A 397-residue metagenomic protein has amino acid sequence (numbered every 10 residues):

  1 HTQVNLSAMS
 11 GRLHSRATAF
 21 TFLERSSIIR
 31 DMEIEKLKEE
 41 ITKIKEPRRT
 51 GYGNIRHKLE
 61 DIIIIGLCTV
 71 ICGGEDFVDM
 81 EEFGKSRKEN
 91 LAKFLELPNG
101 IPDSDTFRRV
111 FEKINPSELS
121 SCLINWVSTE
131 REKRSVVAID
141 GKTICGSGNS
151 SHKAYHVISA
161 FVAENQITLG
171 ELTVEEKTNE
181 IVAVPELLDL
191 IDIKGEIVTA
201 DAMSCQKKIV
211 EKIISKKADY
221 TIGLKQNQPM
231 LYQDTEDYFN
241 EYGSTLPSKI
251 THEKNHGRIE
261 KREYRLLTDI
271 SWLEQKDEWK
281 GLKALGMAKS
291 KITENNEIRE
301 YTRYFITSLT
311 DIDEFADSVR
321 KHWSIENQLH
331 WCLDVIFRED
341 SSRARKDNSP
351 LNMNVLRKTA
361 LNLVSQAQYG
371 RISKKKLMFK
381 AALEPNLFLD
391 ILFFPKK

Functional and structural regions predicted by a protein language model:
T2-A138, S147, S159-E171, P185 (+2 more regions): Dynamic "connector" segments at or just before major functional cores
I65, M80, D103, A138-K142 (+8 more regions): Short, conserved catalytic/metal-binding motifs centered on acidic residues
N149-H156, I298-R299: Short, flexible loop/turn motifs enriched in small residues
L172-L190: Active-site beta-loop-alpha junctions of metal-dependent nucleic acid enzymes, especially the RNase H-like/DDE
T199-K207, K225-M230: Acidic, metal-coordinating catalytic cores used for nucleic-acid/nucleotide bond scission and strand-transfer chemistry
V210-A218: Short, surface-exposed basic-aromatic patches at helix termini and helix-loop junctions that form
K225-K321: An anionic, glycine-rich sequence signature occurring as long contiguous blocks
G286-V364: A C-terminal functional module that forms or caps the active site or interfaces directly with catalytic machinery
